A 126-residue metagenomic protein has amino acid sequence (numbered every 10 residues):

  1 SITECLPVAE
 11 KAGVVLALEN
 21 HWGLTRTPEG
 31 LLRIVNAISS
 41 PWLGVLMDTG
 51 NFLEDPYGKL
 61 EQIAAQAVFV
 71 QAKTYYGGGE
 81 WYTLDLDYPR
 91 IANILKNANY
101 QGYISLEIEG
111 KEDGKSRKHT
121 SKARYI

Functional and structural regions predicted by a protein language model:
S1-G44, E54: Active-site acidic/histidine proton-transfer and metal-coordination neighborhood in alpha/beta enzyme cores
G13-A17, W42-L46, A67-Q71, Q101-S105: Structural preference for beta-strand elements that scaffold enzyme active sites
N20-H21, T49, I108: Generic detector of well-ordered alpha-helical packing
P28-L32, N51-Y103, E109-S121: Gly/Pro-rich active-site loop or hairpin
R33-L46, Q66, H119-I126: Structural recognition of alpha->loop->beta junctions
